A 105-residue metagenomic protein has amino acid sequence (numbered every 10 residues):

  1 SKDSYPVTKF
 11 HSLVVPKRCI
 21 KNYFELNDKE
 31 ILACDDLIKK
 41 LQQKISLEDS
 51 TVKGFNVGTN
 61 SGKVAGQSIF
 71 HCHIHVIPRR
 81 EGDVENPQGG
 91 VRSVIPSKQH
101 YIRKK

Functional and structural regions predicted by a protein language model:
S1-K105: HIT superfamily nucleotide-processing domains
